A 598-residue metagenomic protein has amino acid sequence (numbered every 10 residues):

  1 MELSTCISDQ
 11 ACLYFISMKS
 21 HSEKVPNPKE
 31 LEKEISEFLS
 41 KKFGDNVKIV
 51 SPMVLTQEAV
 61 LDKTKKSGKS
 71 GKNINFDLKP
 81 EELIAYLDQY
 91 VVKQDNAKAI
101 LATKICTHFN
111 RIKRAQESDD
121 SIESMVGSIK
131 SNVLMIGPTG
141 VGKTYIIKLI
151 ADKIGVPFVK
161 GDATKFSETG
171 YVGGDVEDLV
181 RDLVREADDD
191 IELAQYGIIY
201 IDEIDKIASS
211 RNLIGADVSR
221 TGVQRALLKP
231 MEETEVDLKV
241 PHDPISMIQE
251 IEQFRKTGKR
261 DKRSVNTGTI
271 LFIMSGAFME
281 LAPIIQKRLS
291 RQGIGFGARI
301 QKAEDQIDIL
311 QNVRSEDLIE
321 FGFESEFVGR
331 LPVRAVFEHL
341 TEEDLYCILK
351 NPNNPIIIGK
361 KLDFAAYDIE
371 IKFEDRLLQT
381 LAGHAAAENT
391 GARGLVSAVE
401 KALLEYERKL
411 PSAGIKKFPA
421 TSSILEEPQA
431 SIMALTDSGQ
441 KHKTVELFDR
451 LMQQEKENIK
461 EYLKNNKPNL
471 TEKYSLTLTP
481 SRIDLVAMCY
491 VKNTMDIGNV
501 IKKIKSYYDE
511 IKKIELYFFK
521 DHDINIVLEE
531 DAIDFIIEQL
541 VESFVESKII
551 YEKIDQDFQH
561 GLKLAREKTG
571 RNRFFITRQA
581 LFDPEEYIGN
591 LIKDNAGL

Functional and structural regions predicted by a protein language model:
M1-L598: Non-catalytic accessory segments flanking P-loop/AAA+ NTPase cores
